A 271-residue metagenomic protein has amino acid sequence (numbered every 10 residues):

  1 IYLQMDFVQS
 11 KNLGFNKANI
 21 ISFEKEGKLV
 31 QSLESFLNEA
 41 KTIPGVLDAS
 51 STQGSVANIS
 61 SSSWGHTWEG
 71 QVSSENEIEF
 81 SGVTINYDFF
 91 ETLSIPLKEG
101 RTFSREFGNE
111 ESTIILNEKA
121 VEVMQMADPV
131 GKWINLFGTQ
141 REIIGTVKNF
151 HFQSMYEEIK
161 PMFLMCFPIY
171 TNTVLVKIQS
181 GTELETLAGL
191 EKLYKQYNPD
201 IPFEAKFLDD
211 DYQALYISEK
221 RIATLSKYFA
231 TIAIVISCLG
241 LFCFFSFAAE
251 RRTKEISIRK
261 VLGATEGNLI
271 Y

Functional and structural regions predicted by a protein language model:
I1-K17: Alpha-helical transmembrane segments
V8, V123, L193, L215 (+3 more regions): Amphipathic alpha-helical segments that mediate coupling or scaffolding at interfaces
N12-K28: Short extracytoplasmic/periplasmic juxtamembrane "stem" segments immediately C-terminal to an N-terminal membrane anchor
S35-S218: Mid-to-C-terminal secondary-structure elements that act as membrane-proximal/extracytoplasmic interface segments
F207, S226-F229, K260: Residue-level recognition of transmembrane alpha-helices in multi-pass small-molecule transporters/permeases
I217-A233: N-terminal membrane-entry
T231-L241: Hydrophobic transmembrane alpha-helices
L239-Y271: Intracellular coupling helices
